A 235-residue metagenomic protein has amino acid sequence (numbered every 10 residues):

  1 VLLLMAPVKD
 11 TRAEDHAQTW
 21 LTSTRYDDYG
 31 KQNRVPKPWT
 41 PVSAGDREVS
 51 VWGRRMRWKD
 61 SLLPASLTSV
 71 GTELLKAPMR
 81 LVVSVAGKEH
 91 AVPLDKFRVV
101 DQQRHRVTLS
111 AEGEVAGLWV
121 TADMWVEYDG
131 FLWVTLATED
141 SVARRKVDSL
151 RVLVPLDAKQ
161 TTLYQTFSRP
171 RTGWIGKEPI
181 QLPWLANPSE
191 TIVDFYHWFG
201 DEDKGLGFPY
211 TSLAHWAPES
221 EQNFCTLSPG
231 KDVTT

Functional and structural regions predicted by a protein language model:
L2-P7: Sec-dependent N-terminal signal peptides of Gram-negative exported proteins
V8, H16-T235: Beta-strand/loop-rich accessory regions of lumenal/periplasmic or secreted enzymes, predominantly carbohydrate-active
